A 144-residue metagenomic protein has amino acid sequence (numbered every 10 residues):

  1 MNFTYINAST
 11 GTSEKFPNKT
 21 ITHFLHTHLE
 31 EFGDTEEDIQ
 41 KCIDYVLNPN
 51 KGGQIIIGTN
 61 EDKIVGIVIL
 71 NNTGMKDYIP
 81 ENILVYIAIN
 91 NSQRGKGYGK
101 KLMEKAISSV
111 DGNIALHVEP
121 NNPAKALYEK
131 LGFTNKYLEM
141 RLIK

Functional and structural regions predicted by a protein language model:
M1-H23: Conserved N-terminal entry element of GNAT/NAT acetyltransferase domains
M1-N2, E61, S108-I114, K136-Y137: Short glycine/proline-enriched coil/turn segments at helix->beta-strand junctions
N18-E37: Helix-loop element at the rim of GNAT/NAT acetyltransferase active sites that forms part of the acceptor-substrate
G33-I55: Active-site rim helix/loop that mediates acceptor-substrate recognition in acyltransferases
I55-I57, K63-N72, I83, A88: Conserved beta-strand in the GNAT
Y78-N91, L116-E119, L138-R141: Conserved acetyl-CoA binding element of GNAT-fold acetyltransferases
Q93-K105: Conserved acetyl-CoA pyrophosphate-binding loop and the N-cap/start of the following alpha-helix in GNAT-like
A115-E129, F133-T134, R141-K144: Conserved beta-strand-loop-alpha-helix junction that forms the acyl-donor binding cleft
